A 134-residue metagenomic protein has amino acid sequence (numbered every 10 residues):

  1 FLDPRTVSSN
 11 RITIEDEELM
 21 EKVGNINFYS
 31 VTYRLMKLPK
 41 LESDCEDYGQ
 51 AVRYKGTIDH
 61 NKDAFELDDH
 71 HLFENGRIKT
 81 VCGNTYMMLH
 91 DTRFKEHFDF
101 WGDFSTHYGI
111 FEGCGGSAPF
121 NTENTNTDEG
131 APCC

Functional and structural regions predicted by a protein language model:
F1-C134: C-terminal lobe and adjacent flexible extensions of AdoMet/dcAdoMet transferase-like proteins
